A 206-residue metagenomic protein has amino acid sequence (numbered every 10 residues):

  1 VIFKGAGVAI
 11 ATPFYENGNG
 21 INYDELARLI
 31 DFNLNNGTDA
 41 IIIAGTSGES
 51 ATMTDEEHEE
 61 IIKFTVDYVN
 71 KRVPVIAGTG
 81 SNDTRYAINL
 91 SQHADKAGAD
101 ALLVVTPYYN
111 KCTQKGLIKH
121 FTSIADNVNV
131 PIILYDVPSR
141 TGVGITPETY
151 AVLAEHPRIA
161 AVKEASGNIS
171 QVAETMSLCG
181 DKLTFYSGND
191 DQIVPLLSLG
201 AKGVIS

Functional and structural regions predicted by a protein language model:
V1-V8, T12-G142: Active-site beta->alpha loop and helix N-cap motifs at the rims of alpha/beta catalytic domains
D126-N127, R140-S206: Catalytic alpha/beta core domains of metabolic enzymes, predominantly
